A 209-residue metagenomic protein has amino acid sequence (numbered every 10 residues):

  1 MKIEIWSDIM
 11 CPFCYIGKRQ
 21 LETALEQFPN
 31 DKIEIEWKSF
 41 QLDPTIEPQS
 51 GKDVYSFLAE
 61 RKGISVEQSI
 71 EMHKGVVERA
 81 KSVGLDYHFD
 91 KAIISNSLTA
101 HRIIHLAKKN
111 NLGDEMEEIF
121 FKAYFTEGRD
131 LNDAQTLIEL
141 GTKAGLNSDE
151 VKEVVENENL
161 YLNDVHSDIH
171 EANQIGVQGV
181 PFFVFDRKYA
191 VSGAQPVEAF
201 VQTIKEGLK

Functional and structural regions predicted by a protein language model:
M1-I5, E36-W37: Short, well-ordered beta-strand elements
I5-W6, I16-N30, S97, I104-K209: C-terminal cap of thioredoxin/glutaredoxin-like
C11-C14: Short cysteine clusters
R19-Y124: Structural alpha/beta surface segment adjacent to cysteine/selenocysteine redox centers across thiol/disulfide enzymes
